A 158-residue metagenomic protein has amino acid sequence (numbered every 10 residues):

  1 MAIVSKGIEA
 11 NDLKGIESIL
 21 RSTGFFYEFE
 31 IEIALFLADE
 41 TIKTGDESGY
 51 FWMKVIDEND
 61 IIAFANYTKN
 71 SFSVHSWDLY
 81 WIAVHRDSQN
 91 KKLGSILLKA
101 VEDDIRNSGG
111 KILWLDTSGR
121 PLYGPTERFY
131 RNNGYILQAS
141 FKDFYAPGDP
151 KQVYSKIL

Functional and structural regions predicted by a protein language model:
M1-I3: Extreme N-terminal starter segment of soluble prokaryotic enzymes
G7-Y80, H85, L98-K99, D104 (+2 more regions): Acetyl-CoA-dependent GNAT
A83, G119-P121: Active-site-proximal loop/turn and secondary-structure-junction residues that shape catalytic pockets, frequently
V84, N90-D103, R128, N132: Conserved acetyl-CoA-binding loop-helix of GNAT-fold acetyltransferases
I105-S118: Conserved GNAT acetyl-CoA-binding A-motif
D116-G119, R131, I136-Q152: Conserved catalytic-core motifs of GNAT/GCN5-like acyltransferases
